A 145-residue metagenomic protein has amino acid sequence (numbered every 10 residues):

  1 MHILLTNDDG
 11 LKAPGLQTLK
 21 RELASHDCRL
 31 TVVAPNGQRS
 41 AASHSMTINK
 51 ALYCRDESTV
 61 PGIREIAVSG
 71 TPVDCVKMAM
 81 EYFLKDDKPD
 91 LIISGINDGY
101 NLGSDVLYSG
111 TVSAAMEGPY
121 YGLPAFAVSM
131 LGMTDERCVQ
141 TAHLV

Functional and structural regions predicted by a protein language model:
I3-T6, Q17-Y82, K88: A cross-family phosphate/adenosyl-ligand binding-site feature
L5-K12, D105-V106: Short, glycine-rich nucleotide/cofactor-binding loops
T6, V33-P35, S94-N97, V128-S129: Short beta-strand segments
L11-P14, T18, T71-C75, D87 (+3 more regions): Conserved active-site and cofactor/substrate-binding residues in soluble primary-metabolism enzymes
D98-N101, G132-M133: A short, flexible beta-alpha/helix-coil linker loop
Y100-S109: Glycine/threonine-rich flexible loop motifs
A114-G118: Hydrophobic/aromatic ligand-binding patch that stacks against planar heteroaromatic rings of cofactors or nucleotides
P119-V145: Glycine-rich, Lys/Arg-enriched anion-binding loops that position phosphate/diphosphate groups for phosphoryl
